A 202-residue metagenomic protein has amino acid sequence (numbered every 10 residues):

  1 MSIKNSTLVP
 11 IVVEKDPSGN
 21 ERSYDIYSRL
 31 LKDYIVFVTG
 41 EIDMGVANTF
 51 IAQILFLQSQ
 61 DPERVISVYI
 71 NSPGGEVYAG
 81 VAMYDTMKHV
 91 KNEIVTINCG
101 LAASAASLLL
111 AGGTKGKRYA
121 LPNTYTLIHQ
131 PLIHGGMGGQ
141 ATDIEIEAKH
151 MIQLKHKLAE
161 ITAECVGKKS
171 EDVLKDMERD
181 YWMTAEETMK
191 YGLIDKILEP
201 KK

Functional and structural regions predicted by a protein language model:
M1-K202: Terminal-region recognition feature
